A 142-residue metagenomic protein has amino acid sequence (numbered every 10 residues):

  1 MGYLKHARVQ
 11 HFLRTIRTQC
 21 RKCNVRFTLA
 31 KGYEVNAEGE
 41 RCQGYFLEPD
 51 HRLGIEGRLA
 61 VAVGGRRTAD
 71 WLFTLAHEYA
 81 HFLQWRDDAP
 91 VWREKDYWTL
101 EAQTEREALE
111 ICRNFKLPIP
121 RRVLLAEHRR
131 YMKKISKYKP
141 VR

Functional and structural regions predicted by a protein language model:
M1-H11, Y97-E101: A short, highly charged nucleic-acid-interacting micro-segment common to nuclease and nuclease-linked defense proteins
G2, T18, K22, R26-A60: Catalytic zinc-binding patch centered on the HExxH motif and its immediate surroundings that defines zinc-dependent
F12-T15, Q19, E78, I111 (+1 more regions): Charge-rich, solvent-exposed alpha-helical interaction surfaces
C20, T28-E34, Q84, L100-E101 (+3 more regions): Hydrophobic or amphipathic, alpha-helical segments that drive membrane association/targeting
L53-L75, E94-K95: Short pre-active-site segment immediately N-terminal to the catalytic Zn-binding motif
R67-T68, C112-R142: Long, well-structured alpha-helical subdomains associated with metal-dependent extracellular/ecto-lumenal hydrolases
A69-F73, W85-N114: Post-HEXXH active-site segment of zinc metalloproteases
A76-Q84: Short active-site segment of divalent metal-dependent hydrolases/proteases that encodes the spacing between
